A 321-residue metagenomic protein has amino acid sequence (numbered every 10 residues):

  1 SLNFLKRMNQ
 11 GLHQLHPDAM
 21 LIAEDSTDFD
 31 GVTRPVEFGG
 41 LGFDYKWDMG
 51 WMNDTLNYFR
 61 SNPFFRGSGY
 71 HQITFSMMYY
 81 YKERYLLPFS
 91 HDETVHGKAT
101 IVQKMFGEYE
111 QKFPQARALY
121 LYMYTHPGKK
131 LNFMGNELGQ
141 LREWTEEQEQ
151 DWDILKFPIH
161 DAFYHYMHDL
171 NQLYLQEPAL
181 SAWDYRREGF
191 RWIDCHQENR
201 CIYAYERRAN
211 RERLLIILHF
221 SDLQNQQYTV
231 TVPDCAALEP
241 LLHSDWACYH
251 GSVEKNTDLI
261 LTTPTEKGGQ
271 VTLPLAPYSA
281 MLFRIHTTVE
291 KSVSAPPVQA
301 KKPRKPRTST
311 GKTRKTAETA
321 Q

Functional and structural regions predicted by a protein language model:
S1-E147, L175-P178, Y185-V230, D234-A237 (+2 more regions): Conserved alpha/beta catalytic core and glycan-binding cleft of carbohydrate-active enzymes
V102-F113, D151-D161, K267-T272: Active-site rim elements
L155, T231-P233, A276: A structural detector for beta-sheet-dominated domains
P158-L180: Catalytic cores of secreted or luminal carbohydrate-active enzymes
L170, L238, Y278: A residue-level signal for conserved active-site and pocket-lining positions in enzyme catalytic cores
W246: Non-heme Fe(II)/2-oxoglutarate
K255-A295: C-terminal beta-strand-rich structural cap/linker in extracellular carbohydrate-active enzymes
K291-Q321: Intrinsically disordered, polybasic Lys/Arg-rich low-complexity tracts
